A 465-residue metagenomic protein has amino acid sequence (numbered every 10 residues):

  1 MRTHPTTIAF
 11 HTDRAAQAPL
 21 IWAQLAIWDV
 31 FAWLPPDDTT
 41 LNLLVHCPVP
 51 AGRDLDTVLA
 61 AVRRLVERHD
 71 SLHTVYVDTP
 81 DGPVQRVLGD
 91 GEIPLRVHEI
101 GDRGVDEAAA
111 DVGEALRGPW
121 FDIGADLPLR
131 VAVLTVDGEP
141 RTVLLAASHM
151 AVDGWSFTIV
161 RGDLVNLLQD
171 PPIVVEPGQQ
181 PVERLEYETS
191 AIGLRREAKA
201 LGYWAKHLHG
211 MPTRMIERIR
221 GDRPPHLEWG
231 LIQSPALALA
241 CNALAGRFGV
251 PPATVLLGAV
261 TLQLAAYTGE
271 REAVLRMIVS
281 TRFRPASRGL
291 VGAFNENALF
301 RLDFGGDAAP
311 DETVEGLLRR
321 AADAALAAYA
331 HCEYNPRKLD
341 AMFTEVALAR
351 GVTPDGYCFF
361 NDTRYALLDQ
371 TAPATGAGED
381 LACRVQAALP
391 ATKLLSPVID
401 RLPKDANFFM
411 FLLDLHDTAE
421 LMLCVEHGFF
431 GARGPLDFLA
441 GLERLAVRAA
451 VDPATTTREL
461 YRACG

Functional and structural regions predicted by a protein language model:
M1-L34, L59-G104, A125-L127, Q180-L227: Short amphipathic alpha-helices and their capping loops
R2-A15, A51-E67, P83-A125, D311 (+3 more regions): A short, small/polar-residue-rich loop/turn motif at beta-strand boundaries within alpha/beta enzyme cores
H11, Q17-P19, A23, L129-V182 (+1 more regions): Active-site-proximal acidic secondary-structure segment that organizes catalysis
R14-A16, P35-L43, D70-S71, P80 (+6 more regions): His-Asp-centered acyl/peptidyl-transfer active-site segments
A18-A32, E107-G113, F157-T158, L227-A243 (+2 more regions): AMP-binding/adenylate-forming domain of the ANL superfamily
L55-V66, R117, F157, R161 (+8 more regions): Short amphipathic alpha-helical segments
H69, H73, R161, R271-I278 (+3 more regions): Extended, hydrophobic beta-loop-alpha segments that form or line the acyl/peptidyl-thioester binding and transfer paths
